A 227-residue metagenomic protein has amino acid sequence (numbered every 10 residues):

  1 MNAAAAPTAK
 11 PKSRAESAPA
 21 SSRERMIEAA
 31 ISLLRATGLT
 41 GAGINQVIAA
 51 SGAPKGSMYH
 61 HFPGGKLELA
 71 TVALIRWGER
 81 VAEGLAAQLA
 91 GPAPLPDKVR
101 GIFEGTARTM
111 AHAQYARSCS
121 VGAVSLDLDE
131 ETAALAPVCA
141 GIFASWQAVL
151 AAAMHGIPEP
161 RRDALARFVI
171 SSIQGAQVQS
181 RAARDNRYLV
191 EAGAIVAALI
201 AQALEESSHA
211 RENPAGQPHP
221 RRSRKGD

Functional and structural regions predicted by a protein language model:
M1-S21, E206-D227: N-terminal intrinsically disordered/low-complexity leader segments
A15, S22-A29, K66, L165: N-terminal positioning helix adjacent to the helix-turn-helix/winged-helix DNA-binding module
S22-A30, V47, A73-V81, L150: Generic hydrophobic, amphipathic alpha-helix propensity
R25, L33-V72: Helix-turn-helix
M26-L34, T106, I173: Short hydrophobic clusters on alpha-helical segments that form packing/core surfaces in small helical domains
A82, D97-G101, Y115, E130-G156 (+2 more regions): Amphipathic alpha-helical packing segments from all-alpha helical-bundle domains
L85-R117, A166-V169: Hydrophobic alpha-helical connector segments
T109-H112, L126, E130, I170-Y188 (+1 more regions): Amphipathic C-terminal alpha-helical segment
